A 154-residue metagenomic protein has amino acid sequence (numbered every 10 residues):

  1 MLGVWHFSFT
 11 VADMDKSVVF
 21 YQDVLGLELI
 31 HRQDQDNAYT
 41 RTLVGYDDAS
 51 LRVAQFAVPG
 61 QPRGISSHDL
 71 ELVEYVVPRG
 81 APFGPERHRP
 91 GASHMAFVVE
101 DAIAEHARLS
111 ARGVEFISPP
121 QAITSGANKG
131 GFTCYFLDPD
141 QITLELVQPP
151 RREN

Functional and structural regions predicted by a protein language model:
M1-G3, R87-A92, A127-N128: Short glycine-enriched loop/turn motifs at secondary-structure junctions
V4, S8, S67-V73, A92 (+1 more regions): Short, structured motif recognition centered on aromatic/hydrophobic residues
F9, R32, A96-N154: Vicinal oxygen chelate
T10-S66, A127, Y135: Core segments of cupin and vicinal oxygen chelate
P62, V77-R79: Active-site/binding-pocket entry motifs
I65-H68, F116: Residue-level signal for beta-strand positions within conserved beta-sheet cores that form or flank
L72-V77, P149-R151: Acetyl-CoA-dependent GNAT
